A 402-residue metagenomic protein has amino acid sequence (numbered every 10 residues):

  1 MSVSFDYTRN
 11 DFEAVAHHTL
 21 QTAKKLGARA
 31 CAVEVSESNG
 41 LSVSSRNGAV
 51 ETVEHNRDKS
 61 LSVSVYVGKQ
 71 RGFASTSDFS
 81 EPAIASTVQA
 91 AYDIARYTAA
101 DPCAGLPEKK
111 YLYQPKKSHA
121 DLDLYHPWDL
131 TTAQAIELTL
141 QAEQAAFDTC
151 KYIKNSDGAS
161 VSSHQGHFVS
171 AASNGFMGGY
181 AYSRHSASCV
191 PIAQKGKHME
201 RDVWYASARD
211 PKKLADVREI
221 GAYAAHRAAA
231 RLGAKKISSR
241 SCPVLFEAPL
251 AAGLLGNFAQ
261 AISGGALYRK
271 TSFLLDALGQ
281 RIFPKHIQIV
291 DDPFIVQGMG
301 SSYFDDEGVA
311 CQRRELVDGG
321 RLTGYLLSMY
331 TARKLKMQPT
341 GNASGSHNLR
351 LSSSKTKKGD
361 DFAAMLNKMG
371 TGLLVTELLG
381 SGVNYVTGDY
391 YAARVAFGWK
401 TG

Functional and structural regions predicted by a protein language model:
M1-S302, D306-Q312, D318-R321: Active-site bordering "gate/hinge" segments that shape substrate access to catalytic or cofactor-binding pockets
K69, T401-G402: Short tight loops/turns at secondary-structure junctions
H119, L275-T401: Dual-mode signal for accessory low-complexity, basic/Gly-rich regions
